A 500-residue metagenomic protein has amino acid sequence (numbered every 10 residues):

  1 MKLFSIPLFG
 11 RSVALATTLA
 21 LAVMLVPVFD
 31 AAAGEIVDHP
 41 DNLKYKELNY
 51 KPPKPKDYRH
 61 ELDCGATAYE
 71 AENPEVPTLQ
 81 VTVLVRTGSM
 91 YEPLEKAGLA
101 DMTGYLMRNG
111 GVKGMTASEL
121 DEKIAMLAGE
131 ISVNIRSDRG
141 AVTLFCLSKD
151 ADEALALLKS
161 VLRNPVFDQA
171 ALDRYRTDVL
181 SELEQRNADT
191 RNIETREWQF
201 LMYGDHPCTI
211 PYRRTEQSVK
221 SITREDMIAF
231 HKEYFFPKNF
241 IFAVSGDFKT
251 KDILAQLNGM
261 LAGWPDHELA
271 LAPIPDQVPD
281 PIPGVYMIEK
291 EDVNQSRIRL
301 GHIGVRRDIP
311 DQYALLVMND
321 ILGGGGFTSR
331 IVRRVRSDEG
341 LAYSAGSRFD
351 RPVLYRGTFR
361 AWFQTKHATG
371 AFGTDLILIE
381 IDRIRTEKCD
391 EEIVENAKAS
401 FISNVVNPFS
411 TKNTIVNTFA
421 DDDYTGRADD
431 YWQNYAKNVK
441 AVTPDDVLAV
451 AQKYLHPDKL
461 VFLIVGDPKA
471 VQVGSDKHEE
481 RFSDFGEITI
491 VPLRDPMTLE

Functional and structural regions predicted by a protein language model:
A14-P27: Bacterial N-terminal signal peptides
A33-N49, I241-A243, E392-E500: C-terminal regions of mature proteins
G34-D41, G111, A154, R186-P237 (+4 more regions): Scaffold signal of the M16-like zinc-metallopeptidase fold and its non-catalytic homologs
E35-K44, G204, C208, Y212 (+3 more regions): An aromatic/glycine/proline-enriched structural segment found at the starts of mature extracellular/organellar domains
Q80-F145, I210-Y212, G326-L341, V353: M16/MPP (pitrilysin/insulinase) zinc-metallopeptidase core fold and M16-derived inactive scaffolds
S89, R299-I303, G323-T365: A structural supersecondary motif
N109-M115, F145-R176, G325-G326, D350-P408 (+2 more regions): M16/insulysin-pitrilysin zinc metalloprotease superfamily fold
D178-E197, D276-S296, R333-A342, E387-N438 (+2 more regions): Short acidic/His-enriched helical or mixed secondary-structure segments at domain edges of catalytic enzymes and some
